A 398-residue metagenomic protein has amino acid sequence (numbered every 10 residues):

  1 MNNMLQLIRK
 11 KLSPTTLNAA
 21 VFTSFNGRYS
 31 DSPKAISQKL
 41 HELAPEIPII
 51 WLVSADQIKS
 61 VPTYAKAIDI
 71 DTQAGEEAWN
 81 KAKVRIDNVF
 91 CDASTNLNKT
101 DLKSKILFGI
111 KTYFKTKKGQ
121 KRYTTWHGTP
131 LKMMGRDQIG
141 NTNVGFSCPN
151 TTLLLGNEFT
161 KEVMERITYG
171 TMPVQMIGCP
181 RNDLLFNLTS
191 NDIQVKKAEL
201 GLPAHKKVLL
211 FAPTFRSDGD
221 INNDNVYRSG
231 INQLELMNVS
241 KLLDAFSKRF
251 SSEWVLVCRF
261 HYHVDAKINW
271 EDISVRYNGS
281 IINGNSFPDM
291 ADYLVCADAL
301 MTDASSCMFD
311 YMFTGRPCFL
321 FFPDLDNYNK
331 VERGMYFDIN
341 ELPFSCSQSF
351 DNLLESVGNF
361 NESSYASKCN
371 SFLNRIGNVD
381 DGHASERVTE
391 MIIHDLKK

Functional and structural regions predicted by a protein language model:
M1, Q6, D224, F350-K398: C-terminal amphipathic helix plus adjacent low-complexity, charged tail appended to glycosyltransferase catalytic
N2-N26: Nucleotide-activated donor-dependent transferases that construct or modify glycoconjugates
A19-N187: Active-site and donor-binding regions of nucleotide-sugar-utilizing enzymes
D31-I36, R181-D272, S347, A384-E386: Conserved catalytic-core segment of nucleotide-activated headgroup transferases in glycan assembly
K66-D71, I281-S286, L342-S356: Short acidic-hydrophobic, aromatic-tinged amphipathic segments that line or gate anion-handling sites
I68-V84, Y262-S306: Donor nucleotide-activated moiety binding/catalytic core segment of transferases that use nucleotide-activated donors
D87-L107, T112-T124, F287-V331: A donor-sugar binding/catalytic signature common to diverse glycosyltransferases and related nucleotide-sugar
S274, S306-I376: Catalytic binding pocket for nucleotide-activated donors in carbohydrate/polymer assembly enzymes
